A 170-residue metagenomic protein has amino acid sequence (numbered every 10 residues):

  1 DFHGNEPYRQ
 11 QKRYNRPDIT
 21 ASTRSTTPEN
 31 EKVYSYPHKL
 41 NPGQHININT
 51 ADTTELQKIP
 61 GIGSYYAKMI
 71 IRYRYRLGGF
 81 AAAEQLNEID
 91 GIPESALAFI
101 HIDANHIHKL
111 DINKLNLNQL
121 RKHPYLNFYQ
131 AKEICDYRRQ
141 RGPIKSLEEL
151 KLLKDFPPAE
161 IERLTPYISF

Functional and structural regions predicted by a protein language model:
D1-T54, Q85-K109, N113-N118, P158-I161 (+1 more regions): N-terminal, intrinsically disordered low-complexity tails/presequences enriched in Lys/Ser/Pro and small residues
H45, N49, I59-P60, G79 (+2 more regions): Solvent-exposed, acidic/flexible segments
N47-T50, Y66, R74-L77: Extracytoplasmic Gram-positive cell-surface binding/anchoring modules and repeats
T54-P60, S64, K68-R72, E84 (+6 more regions): Solvent-exposed, polar/charged alpha-helical surfaces in well-ordered, non-transmembrane soluble domains, broadly
G61, Y75-G79, G91, R139-P143 (+2 more regions): Sec-exported extracytoplasmic/periplasmic mature domains
G63-S64, P93, N127, P157: Small-residue hinge/turn detector
H106, N113, L117-K122, L126-Y129 (+2 more regions): C-terminal soluble interaction/assembly domains
